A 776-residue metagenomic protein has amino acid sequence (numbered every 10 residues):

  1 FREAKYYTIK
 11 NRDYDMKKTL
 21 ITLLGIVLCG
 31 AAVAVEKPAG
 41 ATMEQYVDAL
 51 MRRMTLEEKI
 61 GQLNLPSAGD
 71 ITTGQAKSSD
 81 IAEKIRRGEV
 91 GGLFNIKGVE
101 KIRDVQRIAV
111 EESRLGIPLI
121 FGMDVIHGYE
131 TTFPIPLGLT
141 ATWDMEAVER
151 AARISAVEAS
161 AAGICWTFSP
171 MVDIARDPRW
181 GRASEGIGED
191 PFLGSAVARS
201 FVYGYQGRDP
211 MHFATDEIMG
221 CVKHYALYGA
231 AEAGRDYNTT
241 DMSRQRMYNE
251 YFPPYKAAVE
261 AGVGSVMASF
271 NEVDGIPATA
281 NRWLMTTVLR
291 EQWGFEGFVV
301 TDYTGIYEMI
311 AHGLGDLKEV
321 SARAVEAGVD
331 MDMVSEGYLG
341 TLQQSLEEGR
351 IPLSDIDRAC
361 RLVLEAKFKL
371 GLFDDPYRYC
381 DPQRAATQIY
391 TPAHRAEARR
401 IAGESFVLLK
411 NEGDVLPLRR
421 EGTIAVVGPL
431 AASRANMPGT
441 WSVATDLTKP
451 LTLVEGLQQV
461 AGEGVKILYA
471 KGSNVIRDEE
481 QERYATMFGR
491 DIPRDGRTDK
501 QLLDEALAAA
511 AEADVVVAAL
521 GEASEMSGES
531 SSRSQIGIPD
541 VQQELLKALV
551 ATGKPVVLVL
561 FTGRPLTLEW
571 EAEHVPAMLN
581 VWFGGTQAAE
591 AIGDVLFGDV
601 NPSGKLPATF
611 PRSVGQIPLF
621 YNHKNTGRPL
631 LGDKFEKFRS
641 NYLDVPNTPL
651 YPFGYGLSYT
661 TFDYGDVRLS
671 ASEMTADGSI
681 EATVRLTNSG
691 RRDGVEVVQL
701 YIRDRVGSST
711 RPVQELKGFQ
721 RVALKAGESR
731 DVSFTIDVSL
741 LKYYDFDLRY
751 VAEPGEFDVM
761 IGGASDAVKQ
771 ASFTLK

Functional and structural regions predicted by a protein language model:
F1-K37: Bacterial Sec-dependent N-terminal signal peptides
T8-I9, D13, A32-K742, P754-S765 (+1 more regions): Glycoside hydrolase catalytic-domain context in secreted enzymes
D745-D747: Flexible, membrane-facing loop/turn or short amphipathic-helix motifs that contact lipid bilayers or gate lipid-binding
Y750-A752: Surface-exposed, short loops/turns at beta-strand junctions within beta-sandwich domains
Q770-A771: C-terminal effector modules
